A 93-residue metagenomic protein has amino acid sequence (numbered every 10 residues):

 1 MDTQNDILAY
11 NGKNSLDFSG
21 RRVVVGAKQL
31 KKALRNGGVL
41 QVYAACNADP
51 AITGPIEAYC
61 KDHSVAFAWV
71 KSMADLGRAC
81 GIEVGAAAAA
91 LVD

Functional and structural regions predicted by a protein language model:
M1-G38: Ribosome large-subunit tunnel/peptidyl-transferase-proximal elements
T3, R21-V23, A45-N47, A66-K71: A short linear-motif detector with a strong N-terminal bias
G26-A27, I52, S72: Amphipathic coiled-coil/heptad-repeat helices and related helical stalk/stem segments that mediate oligomerization
Q29, L40, C80, V84: Short, flexible micro-motifs
L30-Y59, S64: N-terminal positively charged helical leader segments and presequences
A58-D93: Short basic, glycine-rich beta-strand/loop surfaces that mediate nucleic-acid
